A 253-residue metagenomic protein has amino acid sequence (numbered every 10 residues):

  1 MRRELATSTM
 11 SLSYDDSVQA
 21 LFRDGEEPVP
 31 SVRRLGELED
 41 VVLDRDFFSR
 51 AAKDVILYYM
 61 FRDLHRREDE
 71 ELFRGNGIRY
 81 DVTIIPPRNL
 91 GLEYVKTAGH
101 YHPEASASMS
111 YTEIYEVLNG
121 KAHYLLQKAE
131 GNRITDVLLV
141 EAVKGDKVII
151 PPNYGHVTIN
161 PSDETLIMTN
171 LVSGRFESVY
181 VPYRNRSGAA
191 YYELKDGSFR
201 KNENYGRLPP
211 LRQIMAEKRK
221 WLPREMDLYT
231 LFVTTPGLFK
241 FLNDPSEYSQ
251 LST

Functional and structural regions predicted by a protein language model:
R2-A142, N160-T253: Active-site region of the double-stranded beta-helix
K147-V148, P152-V157: Histidine-centered metal-chelating micro-motifs
